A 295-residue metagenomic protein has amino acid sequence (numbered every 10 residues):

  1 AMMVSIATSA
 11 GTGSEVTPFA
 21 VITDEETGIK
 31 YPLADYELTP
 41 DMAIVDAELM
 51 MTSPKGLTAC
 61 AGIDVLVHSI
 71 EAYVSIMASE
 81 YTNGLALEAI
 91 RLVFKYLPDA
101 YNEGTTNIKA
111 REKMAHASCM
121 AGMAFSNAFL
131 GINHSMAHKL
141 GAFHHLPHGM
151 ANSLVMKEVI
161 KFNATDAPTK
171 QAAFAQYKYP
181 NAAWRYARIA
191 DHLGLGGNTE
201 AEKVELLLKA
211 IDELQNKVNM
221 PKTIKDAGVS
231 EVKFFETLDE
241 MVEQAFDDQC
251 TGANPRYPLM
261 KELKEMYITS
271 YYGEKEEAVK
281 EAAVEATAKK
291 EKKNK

Functional and structural regions predicted by a protein language model:
A1-F19: Proline/glycine-rich low-complexity loops and linkers
G11, C119-N152, D247-A253: Glycine-rich phosphate/pyrophosphate-binding beta-alpha loops
V16-A128: Carboxylate- and glycine-rich phosphate/diphosphate-binding segment that chelates Mg2+/Mn2+
I63-E71, L87-P98, A115-C119, N133 (+7 more regions): Predominant activation on well-ordered alpha-helical scaffold segments within soluble catalytic domains
M77-L85, A100-K113, A128-N133, Q171 (+4 more regions): Flexible, glycine/charged-enriched surface loops at secondary-structure junctions
M150-E236, G273-E277: Gly/Pro-rich interdomain helix-loop hinge
K233-K295: Short, amphipathic C-terminal "tail helix"
